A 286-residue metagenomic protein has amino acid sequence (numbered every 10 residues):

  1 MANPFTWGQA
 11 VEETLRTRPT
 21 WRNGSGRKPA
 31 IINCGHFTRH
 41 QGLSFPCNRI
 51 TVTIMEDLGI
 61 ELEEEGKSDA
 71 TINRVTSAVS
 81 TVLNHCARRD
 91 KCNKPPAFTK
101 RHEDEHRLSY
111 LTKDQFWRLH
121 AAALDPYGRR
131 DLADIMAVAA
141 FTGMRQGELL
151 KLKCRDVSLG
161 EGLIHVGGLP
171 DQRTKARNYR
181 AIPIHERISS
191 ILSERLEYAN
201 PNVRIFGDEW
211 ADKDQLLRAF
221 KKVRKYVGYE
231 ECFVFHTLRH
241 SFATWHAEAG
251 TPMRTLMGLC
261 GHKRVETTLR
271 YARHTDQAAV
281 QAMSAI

Functional and structural regions predicted by a protein language model:
P4-G66, V82-H85: Basic/aromatic-enriched alpha-helical hairpins
H36, N48-I60, E64-T99, R145-G147 (+1 more regions): N-terminal DNA-binding recognition helix of tyrosine site-specific recombinases/integrases
N73-V75, C92-Q146, L150, Y198 (+1 more regions): Basic, Lys/Arg- and aromatic-enriched nucleic-acid-binding interface segment
N84-N93, A139-E161, R254-T255: Short, charged phosphate-coordinating catalytic segments
R107-S109, K113-Q115, K151-S193: Conserved tyrosine-mediated DNA breakage-rejoining catalytic core shared by Y-recombinases
Y110, G168-Q172, S189, C260-A285: Catalytic-site neighborhood detector that most strongly recognizes the C-terminal catalytic loop/helix of tyrosine
A137, F141-E148, Y226, T237-K263 (+2 more regions): C-terminal catalytic core of tyrosine-transesterase DNA break-rejoin enzymes
H185-E230: Active-site/catalytic core of tyrosine-dependent DNA strand-transfer enzymes
